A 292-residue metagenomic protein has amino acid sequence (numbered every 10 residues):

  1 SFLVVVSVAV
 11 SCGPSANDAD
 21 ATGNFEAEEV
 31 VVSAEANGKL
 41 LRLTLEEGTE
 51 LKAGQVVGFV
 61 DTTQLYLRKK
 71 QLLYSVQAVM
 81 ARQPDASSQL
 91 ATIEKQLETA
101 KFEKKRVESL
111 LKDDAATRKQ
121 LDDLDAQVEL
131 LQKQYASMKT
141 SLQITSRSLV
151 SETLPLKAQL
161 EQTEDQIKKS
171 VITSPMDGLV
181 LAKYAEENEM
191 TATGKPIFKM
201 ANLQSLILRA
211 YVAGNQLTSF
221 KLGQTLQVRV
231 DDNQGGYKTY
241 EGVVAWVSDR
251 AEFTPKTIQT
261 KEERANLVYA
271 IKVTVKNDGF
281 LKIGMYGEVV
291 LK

Functional and structural regions predicted by a protein language model:
V8-S11: C-terminal motif of bacterial Sec signal peptides marking the signal peptidase cleavage site
G13-S15: Bacterial signal peptide processing site
N17-D20, L67, Q71-Y74, A78-R82 (+3 more regions): Extended amphipathic alpha-helical segments
D18-R82, D113, K119-Q120, A182-E186 (+4 more regions): Long, amphipathic coiled-coil "stalk"/hairpin helices in large membrane-associated assemblies
N24-F25, L40-E46, E50-V56, Q162-Q166 (+4 more regions): Surface-exposed patches in structured soluble domains
V56, T62-T63, P196, N202 (+2 more regions): Short, surface-exposed secondary-structure boundary micro-motifs
V212-E241, A265-V289: Surface-exposed connector loops and short turns at secondary-structure junctions
R250-K261: Short, solvent-exposed secondary-structure boundary/capping segments
